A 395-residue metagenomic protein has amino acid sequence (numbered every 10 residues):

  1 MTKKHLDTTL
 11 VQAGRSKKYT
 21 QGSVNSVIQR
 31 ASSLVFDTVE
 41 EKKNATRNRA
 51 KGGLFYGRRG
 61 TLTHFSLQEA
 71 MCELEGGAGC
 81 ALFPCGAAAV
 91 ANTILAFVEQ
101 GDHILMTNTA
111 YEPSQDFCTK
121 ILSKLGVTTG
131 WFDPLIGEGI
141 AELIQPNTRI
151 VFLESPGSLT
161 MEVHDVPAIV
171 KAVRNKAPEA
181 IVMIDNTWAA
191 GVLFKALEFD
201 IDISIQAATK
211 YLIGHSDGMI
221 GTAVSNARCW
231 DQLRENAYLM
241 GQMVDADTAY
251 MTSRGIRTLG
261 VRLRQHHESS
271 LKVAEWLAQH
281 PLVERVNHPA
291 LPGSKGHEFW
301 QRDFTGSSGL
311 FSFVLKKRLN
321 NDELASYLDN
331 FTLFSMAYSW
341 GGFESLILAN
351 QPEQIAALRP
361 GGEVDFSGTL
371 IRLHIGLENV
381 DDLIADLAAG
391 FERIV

Functional and structural regions predicted by a protein language model:
M1-T61, E69, I371: N-terminal "arm"/small-domain region of PLP-dependent enzymes with the aminotransferase-like
T2, L10-Y19, C80-H280, N287 (+1 more regions): Conserved PLP-enzyme active-site core in the AAT-like
K3, L10-V27, E323-P360: C-terminal core of ALDH-fold dehydrogenases
R15-K17, R30-F36, W188-A190, K210 (+6 more regions): Glycine-rich beta-alpha junction loops
T38-A88, P113-K120: Conserved N-terminal alpha-helix of the aminotransferase class I/II PLP-enzyme fold
T119-K120, T128, R149, K176 (+3 more regions): PLP-dependent enzyme catalytic core of the Aspartate aminotransferase-like
V224, S312-V314, H374-G376: Short hydrophobic/aromatic beta-strand micro-patches that form the beta-sheet surface supporting nucleotide- or nucleic
L271-T332, M336-G341, I355-D365: Conserved small-domain helix->loop->beta segment predominantly found in fold-type I
